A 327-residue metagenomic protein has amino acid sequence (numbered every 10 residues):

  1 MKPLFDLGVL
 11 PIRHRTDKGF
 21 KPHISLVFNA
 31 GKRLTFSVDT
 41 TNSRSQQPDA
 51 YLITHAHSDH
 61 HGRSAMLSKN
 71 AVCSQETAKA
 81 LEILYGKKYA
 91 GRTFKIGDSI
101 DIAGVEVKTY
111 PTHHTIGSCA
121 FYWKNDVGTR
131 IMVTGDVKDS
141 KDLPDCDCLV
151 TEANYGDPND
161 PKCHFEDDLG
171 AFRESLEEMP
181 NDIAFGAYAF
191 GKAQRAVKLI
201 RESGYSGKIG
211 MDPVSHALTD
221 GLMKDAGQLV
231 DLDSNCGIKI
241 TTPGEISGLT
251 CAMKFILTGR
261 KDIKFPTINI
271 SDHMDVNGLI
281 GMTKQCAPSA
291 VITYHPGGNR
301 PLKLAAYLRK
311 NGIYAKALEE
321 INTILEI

Functional and structural regions predicted by a protein language model:
M1-K2, M223-I327: C-terminal regulatory/interaction regions
K2-Q46, A50, S58-D182, G191 (+1 more regions): His/Asp/Glu-rich metal-coordinating catalytic cores of metallo-dependent phosphodiesterases/hydrolases acting on
L52, I131-V133, C148-V150, A184-G186 (+3 more regions): Structural motif
H55: Conserved G/P- and acidic residue-centered "switch" motifs that form tight phosphate/ATP-binding loops in soluble
H61, S118, S140-D142, A193-V197 (+4 more regions): Short, well-ordered alpha-helical microsegments
R63-L67, L84, R195-L199, G281-M282 (+1 more regions): A short acidic, amphipathic alpha-helical/loop segment
K124-N125, K198-S206, A306-I313: Short, surface-exposed basic-aromatic patches at helix termini and helix-loop junctions that form
L169-N235, Y294: Hard-cation-handling environments
